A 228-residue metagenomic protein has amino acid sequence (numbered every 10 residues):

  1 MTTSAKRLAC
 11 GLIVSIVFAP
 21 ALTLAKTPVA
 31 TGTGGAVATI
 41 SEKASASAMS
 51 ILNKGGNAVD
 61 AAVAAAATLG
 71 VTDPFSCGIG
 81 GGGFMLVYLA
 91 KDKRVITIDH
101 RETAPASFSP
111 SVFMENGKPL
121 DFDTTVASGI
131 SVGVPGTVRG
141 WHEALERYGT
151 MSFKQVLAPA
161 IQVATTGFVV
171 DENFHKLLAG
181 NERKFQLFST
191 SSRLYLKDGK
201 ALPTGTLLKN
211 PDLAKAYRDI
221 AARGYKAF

Functional and structural regions predicted by a protein language model:
M1-L12: Bacterial N-terminal signal peptides that target proteins for export
C10-A21: Bacterial N-terminal signal peptides
L24-A46, S50, A58-F228: Noncatalytic scaffold domains of N-terminal-nucleophile
